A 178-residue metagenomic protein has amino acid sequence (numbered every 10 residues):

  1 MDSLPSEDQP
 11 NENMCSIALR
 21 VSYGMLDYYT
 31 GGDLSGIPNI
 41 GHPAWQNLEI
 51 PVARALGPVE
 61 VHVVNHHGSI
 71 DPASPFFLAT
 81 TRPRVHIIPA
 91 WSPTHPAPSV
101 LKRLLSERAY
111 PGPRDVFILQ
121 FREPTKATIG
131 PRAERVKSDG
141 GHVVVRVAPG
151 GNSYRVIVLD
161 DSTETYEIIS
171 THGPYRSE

Functional and structural regions predicted by a protein language model:
M1-N47, A109-E178: Flexible, acidic/histidine-containing loops and adjacent segments that form or flank the divalent-metal
M1-S99: Active-site-proximal loop/helix segments of hydrolase catalytic cores
T81, H95-L119: Short acidic, glycine/proline-enriched helix-loop-strand junctions
